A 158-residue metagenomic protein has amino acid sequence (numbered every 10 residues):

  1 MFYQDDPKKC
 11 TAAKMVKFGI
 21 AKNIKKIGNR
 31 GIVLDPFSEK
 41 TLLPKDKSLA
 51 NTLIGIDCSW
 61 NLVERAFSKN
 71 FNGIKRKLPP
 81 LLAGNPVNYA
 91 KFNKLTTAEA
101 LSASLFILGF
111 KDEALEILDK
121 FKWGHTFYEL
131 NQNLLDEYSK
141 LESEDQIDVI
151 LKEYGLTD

Functional and structural regions predicted by a protein language model:
M1, A100-L101: Short glycine-rich or small-residue beta-strand-to-loop segments that form or flank ligand, phosphate, metal/Fe-S
M1-K8: N-terminal beta1-alpha1 ligand-phosphate binding loop
K8-T96, A100, I107-D136, Q146: Active-site cofactor/cluster-binding pocket
Q132-D158: Long, charged alpha-helical interface segments
